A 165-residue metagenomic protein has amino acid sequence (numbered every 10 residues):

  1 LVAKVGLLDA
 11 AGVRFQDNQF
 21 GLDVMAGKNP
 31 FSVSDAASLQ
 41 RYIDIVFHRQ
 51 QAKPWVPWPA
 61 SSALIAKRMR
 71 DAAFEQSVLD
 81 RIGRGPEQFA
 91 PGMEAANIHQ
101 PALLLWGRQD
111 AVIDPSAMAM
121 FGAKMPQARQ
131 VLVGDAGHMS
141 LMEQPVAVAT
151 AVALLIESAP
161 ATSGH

Functional and structural regions predicted by a protein language model:
A3-A37: Flexible "cap/lid" loop of the alpha/beta hydrolase fold
G6, L103-L105, V131: Hydrophobic/aromatic beta-strand patches that form the interior of the parallel beta-sheet core in alpha/beta enzyme
V24, Q40-R41, S62-M93: Hydrophobic, aromatic-rich cap/lid helix
A95-H99, K124-M125: Short, conserved loop/helix-junction motifs that constitute active-site signature segments in enzyme catalytic cores
I98, L104-W106, D110: Short beta-strand/loop motif that positions the catalytic acidic residue of the alpha/beta-hydrolase fold
A111-A117: Conserved alpha/beta-hydrolase "acid-adjacent" motif
Q127-H165: Catalytic active-site module of serine/aspartate enzymes centered on a nucleophile-bearing elbow/loop
